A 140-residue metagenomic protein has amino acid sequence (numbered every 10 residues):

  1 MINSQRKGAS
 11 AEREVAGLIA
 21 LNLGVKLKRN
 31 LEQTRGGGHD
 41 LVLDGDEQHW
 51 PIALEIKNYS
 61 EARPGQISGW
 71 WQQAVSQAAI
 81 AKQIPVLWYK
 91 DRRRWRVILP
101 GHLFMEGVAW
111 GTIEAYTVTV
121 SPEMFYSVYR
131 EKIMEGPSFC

Functional and structural regions predicted by a protein language model:
M1-C140: Catalytic phosphate/metal-binding cores of nucleic-acid and nucleotide-processing enzymes, i.e., regions that mediate
